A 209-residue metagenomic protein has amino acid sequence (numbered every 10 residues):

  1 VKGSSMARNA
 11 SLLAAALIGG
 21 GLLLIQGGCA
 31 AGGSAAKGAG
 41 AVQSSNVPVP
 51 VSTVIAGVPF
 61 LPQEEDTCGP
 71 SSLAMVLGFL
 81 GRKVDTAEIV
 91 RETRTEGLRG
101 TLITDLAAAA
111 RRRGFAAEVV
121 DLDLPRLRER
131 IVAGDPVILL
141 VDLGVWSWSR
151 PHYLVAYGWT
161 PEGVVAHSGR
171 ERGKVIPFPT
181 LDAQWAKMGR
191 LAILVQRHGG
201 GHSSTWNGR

Functional and structural regions predicted by a protein language model:
K2-A16: Bacterial N-terminal signal peptides that target proteins for export
A14-Q26: Bacterial N-terminal signal peptides
L24-G100, L124, L143-G144, E162-V164 (+1 more regions): Active-site-adjacent structural segments surrounding the nucleophilic cysteine of cysteine proteases and isopeptidases
A30-A41, R99, V132, P136 (+1 more regions): Noncatalytic regulatory segments and standalone regulatory/sensor domains
T67, S71-M75, E88, T101 (+6 more regions): Extracytoplasmic/secreted proteins, especially bacterial periplasmic and envelope-associated proteins
V90-R91, E96-G134: Mid-length scaffold segments of soluble, non-membrane domains
A116, V120-G169, V175: Active-site-adjacent substructure of cysteine-protease-like catalytic cores
